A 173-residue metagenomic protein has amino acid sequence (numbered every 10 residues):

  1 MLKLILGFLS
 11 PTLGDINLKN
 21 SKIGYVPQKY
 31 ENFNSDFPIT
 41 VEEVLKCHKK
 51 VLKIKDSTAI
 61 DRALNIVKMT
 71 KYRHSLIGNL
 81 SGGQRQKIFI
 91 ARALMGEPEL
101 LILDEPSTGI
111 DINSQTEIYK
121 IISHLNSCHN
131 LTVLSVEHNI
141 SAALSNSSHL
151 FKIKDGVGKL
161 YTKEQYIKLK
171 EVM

Functional and structural regions predicted by a protein language model:
L6: Helix-to-loop junction immediately C-terminal to a conserved catalytic motif
S57-Y72: Conserved ABC ATPase "signature" region
L76-L80: Conserved ABC ATPase signature
I90: Hydrophobic anchor residue at the start of the ABC signature
L101-D104: Catalytic Walker B motif of ABC-type/P-loop ATPase nucleotide-binding domains
E137-H138: H-loop/switch region of ABC-family ATPase nucleotide-binding domains
G156-M173: Conserved beta-strand-loop-alpha-helix hinge in the C-terminal portion of ABC ATPase nucleotide-binding domains
